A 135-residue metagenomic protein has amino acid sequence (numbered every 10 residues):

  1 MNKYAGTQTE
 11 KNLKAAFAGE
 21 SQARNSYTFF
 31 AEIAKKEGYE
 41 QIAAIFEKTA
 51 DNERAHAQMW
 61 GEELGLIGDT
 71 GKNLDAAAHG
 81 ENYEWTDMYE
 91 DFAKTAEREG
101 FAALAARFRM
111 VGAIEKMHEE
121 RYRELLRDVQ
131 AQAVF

Functional and structural regions predicted by a protein language model:
M1-F135: Non-heme di-metal
